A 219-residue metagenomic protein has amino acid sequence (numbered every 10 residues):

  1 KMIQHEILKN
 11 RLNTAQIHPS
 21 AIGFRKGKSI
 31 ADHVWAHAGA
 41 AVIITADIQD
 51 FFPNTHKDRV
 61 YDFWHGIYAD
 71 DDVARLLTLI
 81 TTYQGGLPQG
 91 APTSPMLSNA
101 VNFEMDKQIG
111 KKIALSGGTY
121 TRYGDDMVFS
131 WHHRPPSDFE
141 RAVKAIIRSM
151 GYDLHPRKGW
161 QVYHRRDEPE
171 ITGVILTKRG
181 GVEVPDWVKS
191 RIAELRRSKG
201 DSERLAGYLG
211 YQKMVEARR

Functional and structural regions predicted by a protein language model:
K1-A91, A100-K111, R134-R219: Right-hand nucleic-acid polymerase module
T45-Q49, G90, S94, L115-H132: Catalytic palm active-site di-aspartate
